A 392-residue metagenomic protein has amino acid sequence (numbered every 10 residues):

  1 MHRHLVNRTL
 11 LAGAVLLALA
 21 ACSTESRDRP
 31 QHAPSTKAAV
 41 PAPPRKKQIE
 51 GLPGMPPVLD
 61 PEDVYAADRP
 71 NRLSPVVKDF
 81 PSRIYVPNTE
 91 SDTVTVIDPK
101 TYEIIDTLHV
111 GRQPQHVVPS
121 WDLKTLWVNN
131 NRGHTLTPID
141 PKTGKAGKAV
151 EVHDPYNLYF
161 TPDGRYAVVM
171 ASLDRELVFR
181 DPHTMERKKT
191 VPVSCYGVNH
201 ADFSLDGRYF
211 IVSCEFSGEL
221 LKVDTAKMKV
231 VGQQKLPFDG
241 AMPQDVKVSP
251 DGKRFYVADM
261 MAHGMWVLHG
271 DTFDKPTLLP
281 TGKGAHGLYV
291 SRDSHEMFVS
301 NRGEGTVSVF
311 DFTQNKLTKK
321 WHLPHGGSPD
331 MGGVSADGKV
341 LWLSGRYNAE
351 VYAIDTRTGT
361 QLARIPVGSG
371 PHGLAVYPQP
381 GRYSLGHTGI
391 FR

Functional and structural regions predicted by a protein language model:
H2-L10: Bacterial N-terminal signal peptides that target proteins for export
T9-A20: Bacterial N-terminal signal peptides
C22-R392: Predominantly soluble domains enriched in secretory-pathway, periplasmic, or organellar proteins
